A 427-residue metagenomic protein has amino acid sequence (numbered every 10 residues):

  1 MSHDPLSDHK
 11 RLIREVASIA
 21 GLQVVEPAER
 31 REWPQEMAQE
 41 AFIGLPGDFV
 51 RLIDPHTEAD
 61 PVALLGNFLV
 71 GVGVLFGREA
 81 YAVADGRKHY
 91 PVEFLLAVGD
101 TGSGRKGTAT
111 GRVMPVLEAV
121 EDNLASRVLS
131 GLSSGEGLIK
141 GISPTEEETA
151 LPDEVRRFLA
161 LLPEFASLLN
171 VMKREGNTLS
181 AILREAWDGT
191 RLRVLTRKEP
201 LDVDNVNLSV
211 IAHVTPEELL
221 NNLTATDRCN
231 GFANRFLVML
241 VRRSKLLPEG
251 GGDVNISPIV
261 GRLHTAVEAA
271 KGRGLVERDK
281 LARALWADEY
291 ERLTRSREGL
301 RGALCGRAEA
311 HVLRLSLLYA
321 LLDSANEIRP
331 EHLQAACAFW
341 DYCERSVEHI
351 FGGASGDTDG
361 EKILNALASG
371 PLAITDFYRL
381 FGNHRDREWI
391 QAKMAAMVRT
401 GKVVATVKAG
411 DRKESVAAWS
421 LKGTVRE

Functional and structural regions predicted by a protein language model:
S2-E427: Phosphate-handling catalytic cores of nucleic-acid transaction enzymes
